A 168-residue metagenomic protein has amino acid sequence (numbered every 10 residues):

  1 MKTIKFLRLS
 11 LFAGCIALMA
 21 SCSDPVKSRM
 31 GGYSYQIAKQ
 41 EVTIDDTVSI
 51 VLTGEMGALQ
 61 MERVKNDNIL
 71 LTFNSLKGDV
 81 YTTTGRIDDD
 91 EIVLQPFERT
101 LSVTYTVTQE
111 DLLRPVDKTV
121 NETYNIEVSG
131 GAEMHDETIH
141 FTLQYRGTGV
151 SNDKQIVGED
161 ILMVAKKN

Functional and structural regions predicted by a protein language model:
M1-L11: Bacterial N-terminal signal peptides that target proteins for export
L18-S21: C-terminal motif of bacterial Sec signal peptides marking the signal peptidase cleavage site
S23-P25: Bacterial signal peptide processing site
K27-V51: Tryptophan-anchored aromatic micro-motifs
D46-E91, L143-Y145: N-terminal glycine/threonine-rich, aromatic-flanked beta-hairpin/loop signature
G57-E62, T82-I87, E91, E122-M134 (+1 more regions): Hydrophobic/aromatic beta-strand elements that line small-molecule binding cavities or substrate pockets in beta-rich
D89-E91, T138-N168: Edge beta-strand at a domain terminus
P96-S151: Acidic, glycine-rich flexible loop segments
